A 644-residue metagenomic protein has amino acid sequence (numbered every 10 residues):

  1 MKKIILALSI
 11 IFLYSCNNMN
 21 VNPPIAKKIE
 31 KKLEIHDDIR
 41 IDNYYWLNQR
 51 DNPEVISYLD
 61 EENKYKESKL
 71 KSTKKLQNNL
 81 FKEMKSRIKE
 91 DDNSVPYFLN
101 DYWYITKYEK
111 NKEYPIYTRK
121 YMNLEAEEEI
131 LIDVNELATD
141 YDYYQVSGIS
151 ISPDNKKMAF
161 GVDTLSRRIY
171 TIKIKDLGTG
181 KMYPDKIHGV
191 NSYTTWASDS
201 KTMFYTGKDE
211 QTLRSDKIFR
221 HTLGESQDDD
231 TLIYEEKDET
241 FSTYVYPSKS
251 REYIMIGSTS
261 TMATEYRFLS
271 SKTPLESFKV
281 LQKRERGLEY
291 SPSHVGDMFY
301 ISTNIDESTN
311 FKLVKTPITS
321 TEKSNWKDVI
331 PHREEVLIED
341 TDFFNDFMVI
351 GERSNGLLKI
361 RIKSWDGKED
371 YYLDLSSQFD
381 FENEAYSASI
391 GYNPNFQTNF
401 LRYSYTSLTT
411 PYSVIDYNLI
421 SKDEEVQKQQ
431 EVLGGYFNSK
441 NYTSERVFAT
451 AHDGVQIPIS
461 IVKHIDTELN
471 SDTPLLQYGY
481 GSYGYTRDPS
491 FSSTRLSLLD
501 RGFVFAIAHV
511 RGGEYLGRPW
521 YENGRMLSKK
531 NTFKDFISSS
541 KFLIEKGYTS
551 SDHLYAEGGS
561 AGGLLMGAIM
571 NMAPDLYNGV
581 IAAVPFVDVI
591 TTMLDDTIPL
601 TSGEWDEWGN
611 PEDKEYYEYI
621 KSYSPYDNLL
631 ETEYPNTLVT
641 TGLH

Functional and structural regions predicted by a protein language model:
Y14-S15: C-terminal motif of bacterial Sec signal peptides marking the signal peptidase cleavage site
P53, S57-S150, G161, F241-H294 (+9 more regions): Non-catalytic accessory segments flanking enzyme active sites
W103, N155-A159, M203, I254 (+3 more regions): Hydrophobic beta-strand positions that form the internal "hydrophobic ladder" of WD40/Gbeta-like beta-propeller blades
Y108-P115, A138-Y143, V162-T171, K186-N191 (+7 more regions): A flexible loop/linker signature enriched in serine peptidases of the S9 family
Y121-L124, D176-G180, T222-S226, S270-P274 (+3 more regions): Short loop/turn segments that connect beta-strands within beta-propeller blades
E127-T194, D199-S200, N345, I350: A conserved hydrophobic secondary-structure block that centers on an alpha-helix together with its immediately flanking
E236-T341, N345-F347, S624, L629-Y634 (+1 more regions): Long hydrophobic segments that form regular secondary structure
I507-H644: Active-site-proximal cap/loop segments of hydrolase catalytic domains
